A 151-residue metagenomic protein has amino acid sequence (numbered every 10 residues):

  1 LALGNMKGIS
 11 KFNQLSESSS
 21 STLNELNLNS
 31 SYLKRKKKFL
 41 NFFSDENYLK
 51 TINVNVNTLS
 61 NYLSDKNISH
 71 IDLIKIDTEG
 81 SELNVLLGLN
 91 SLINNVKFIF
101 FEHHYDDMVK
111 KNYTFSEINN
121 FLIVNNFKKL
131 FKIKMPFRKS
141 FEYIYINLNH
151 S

Functional and structural regions predicted by a protein language model:
L1-S151: Phosphate/nucleotide-binding beta-alpha loop and adjacent structural elements of enzyme active sites
